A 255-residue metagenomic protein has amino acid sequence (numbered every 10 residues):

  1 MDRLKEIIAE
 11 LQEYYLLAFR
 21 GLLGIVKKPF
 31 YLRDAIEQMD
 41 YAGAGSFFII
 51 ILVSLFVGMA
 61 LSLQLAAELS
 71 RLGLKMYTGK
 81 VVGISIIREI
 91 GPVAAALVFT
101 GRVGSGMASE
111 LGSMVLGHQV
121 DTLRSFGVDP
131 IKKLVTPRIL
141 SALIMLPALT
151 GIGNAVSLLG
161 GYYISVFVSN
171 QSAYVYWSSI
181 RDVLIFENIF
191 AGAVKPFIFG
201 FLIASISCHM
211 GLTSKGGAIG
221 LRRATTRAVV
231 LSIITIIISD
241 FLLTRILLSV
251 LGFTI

Functional and structural regions predicted by a protein language model:
M1-R33, M210-K215: Short, membrane-interfacial amphipathic segments enriched in basic
V26-L52, I233: Membrane-interface helix starts
A42-A94, V98: Active-site cofactor/substrate anionic-group-binding motifs, chiefly glycine- and Lys/Arg-rich phosphate-binding loops
F47-M59, L63, L143, P147 (+8 more regions): Hydrophobic alpha-helical segments of membrane proteins
Q64-I87, N154-F197, S205-T225, I246-I255: Membrane-interfacial helix-loop-helix connectors in multipass membrane proteins
T78-D121, I206: Hydrophobic alpha-helical transmembrane segments of multi-pass membrane transport proteins
L111-T136, A218-L221: Short cytoplasmic-facing helical segments at TM-TM junctions of multi-pass membrane proteins
P130-T150, A224, A228: Start (N-cap) of specific transmembrane helices in multi-pass transporter permeases
